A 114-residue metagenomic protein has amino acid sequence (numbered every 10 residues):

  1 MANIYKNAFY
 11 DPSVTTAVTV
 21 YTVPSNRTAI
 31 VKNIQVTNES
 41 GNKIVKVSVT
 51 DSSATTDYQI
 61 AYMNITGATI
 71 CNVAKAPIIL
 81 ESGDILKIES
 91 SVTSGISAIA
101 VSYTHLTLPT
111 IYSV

Functional and structural regions predicted by a protein language model:
M1-T16, L106: Short, intrinsically disordered N-terminal pre-domain segments
P12-T28, S94: Surface-exposed ligand/attachment interfaces on beta-rich extracellular proteins
R27-N33, E81: Short, solvent-exposed loop/turn segments enriched in Ser/Thr/Gly
V36-S40, S90: Asparagine-centered strand-capping/turn motif at beta-strand->loop junctions
N42-T55: Short, surface-exposed beta-strand/strand-loop-strand elements in extracellular ectodomains
T55-G83: Intrinsically disordered, low-complexity Pro/Gly/Ser/Thr-rich segments with frequent PxxP/GP/PP motifs and embedded
S94-Y103: Edge beta-strands of jelly-roll/beta-sandwich modules across compartments, strongly enriched in secreted/luminal
T104-T110: Conserved small/polar residues in nucleotide/adenosyl-binding loops
